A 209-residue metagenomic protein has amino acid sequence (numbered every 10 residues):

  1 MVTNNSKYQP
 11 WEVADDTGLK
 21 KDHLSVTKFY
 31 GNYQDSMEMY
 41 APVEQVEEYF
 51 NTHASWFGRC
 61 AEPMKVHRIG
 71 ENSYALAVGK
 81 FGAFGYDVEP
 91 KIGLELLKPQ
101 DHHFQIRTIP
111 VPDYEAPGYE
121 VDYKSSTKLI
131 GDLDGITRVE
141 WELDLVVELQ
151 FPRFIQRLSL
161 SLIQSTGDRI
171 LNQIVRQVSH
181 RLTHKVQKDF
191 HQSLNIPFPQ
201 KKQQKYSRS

Functional and structural regions predicted by a protein language model:
V2, G85-R138: Hydrophobic-ligand binding "helix-grip"
V2-A14, L19, H191-S209: Charge-rich (especially acidic), low-complexity segments
V2-A83: Hydrophobic ligand-binding cavity/cleft-lining segments
E38-P42, G79-F81, L97-P99, I130 (+1 more regions): Solvent-exposed residues in well-ordered beta-strands and their adjoining turns, especially edge/terminal strands
V46-E47, L94, L143: Hydrophobic pocket/interface hotspot
S73-A77, I106, V139: Generic recognition of long tandem-repeat/solenoid scaffolds
E115-D168: Beta-strand/loop substructures that line and gate deep hydrophobic ligand-binding cavities in soluble
L158-Q204: A conserved amphipathic terminal alpha-helix motif
